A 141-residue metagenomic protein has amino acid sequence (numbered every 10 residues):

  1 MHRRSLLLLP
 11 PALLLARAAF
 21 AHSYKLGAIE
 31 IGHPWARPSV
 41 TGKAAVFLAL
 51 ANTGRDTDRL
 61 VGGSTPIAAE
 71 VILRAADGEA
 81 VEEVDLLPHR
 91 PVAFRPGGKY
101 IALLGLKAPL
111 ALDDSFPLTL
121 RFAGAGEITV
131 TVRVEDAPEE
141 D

Functional and structural regions predicted by a protein language model:
H2-L8: N-terminal export leaders
P10-L14: Bacterial N-terminal signal peptides
A16-A18: N-terminal signal peptide c-region/cleavage motif recognized by signal peptidases
H22-D141: Compact, glycine-rich, soluble single-domain proteins
